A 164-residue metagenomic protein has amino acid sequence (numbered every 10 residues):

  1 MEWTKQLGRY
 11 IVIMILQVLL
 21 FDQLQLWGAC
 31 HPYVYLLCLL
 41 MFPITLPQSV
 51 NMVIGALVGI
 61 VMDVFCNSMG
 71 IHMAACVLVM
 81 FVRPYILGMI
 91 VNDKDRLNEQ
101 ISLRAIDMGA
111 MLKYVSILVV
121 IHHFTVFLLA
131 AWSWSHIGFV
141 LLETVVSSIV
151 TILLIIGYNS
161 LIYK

Functional and structural regions predicted by a protein language model:
M1-K164: Terminal, non-globular segments
